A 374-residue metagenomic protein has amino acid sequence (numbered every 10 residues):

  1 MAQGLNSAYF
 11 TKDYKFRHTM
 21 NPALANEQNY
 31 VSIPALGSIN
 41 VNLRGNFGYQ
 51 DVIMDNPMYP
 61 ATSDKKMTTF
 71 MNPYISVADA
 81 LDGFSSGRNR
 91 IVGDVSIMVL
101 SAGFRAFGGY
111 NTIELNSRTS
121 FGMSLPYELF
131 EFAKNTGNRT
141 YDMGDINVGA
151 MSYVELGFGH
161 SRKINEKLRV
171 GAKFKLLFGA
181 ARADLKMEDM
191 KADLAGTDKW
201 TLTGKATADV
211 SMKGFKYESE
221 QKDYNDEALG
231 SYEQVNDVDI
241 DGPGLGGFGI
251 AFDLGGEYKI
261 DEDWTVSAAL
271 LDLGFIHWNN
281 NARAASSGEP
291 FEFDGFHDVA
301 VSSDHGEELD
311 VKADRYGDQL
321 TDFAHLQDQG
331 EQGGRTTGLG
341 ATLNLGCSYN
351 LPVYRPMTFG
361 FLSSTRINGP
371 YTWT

Functional and structural regions predicted by a protein language model:
M1, L125, N280: Short conserved micro-motifs at the rims of enzyme active sites and ligand-binding pockets
A2-T119, M123: N-terminal, post-signal peptide beta-strand-biased segments of exported outer-membrane/organellar beta-barrel and other
L5-A8, F107, L129-T374: Outer-membrane beta-barrel porins/channels
